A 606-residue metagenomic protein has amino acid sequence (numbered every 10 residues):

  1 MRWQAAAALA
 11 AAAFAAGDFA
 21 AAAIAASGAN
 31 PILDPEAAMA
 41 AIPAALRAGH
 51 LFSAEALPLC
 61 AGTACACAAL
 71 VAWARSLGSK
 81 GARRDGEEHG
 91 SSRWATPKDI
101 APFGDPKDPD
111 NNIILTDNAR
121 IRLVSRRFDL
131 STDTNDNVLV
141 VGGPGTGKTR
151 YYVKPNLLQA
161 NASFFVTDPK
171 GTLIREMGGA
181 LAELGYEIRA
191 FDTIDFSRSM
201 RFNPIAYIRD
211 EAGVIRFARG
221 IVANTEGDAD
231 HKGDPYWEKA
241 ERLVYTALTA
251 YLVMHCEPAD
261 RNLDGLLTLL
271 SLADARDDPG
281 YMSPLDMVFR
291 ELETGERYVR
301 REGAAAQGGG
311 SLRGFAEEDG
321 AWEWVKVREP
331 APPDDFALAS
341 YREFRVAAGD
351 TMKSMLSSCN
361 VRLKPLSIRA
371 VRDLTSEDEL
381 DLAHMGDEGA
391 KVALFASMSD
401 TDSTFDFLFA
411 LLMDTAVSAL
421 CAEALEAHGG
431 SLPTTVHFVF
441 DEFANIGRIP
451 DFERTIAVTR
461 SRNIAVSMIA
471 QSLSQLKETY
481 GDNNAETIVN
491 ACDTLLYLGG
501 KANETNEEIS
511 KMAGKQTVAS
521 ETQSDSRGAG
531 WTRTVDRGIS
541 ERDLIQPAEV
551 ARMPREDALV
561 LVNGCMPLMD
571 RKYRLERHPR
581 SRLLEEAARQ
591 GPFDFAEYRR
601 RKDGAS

Functional and structural regions predicted by a protein language model:
M1-T146, R150-V153, S197, K515 (+3 more regions): Basic- and hydrophobic-enriched, low-structure N-terminal and domain-boundary segments that flank ATP-binding catalytic
D18, T134-I464, Y480, A548-K572 (+2 more regions): P-loop NTPase motor domains
I32-L33, A38, I42-L46, G104 (+6 more regions): Extended hydrophobic/Leu-rich segments
A66, L70, D387-E388, T487-I488 (+4 more regions): Short alpha-helix boundary/capping motifs
F103, R120-I121, V371-S376, D441 (+1 more regions): Short, solvent-exposed secondary-structure boundary motifs
K107, F407, F443, N483 (+1 more regions): A short glycine-/small-residue-rich loop at the edge of a beta-strand within enzyme catalytic domains
L123, E226-Y236, P258, A519-G538: Low-complexity, polar-biased intrinsically disordered regions enriched in Pro/Ser/Thr/Gly
I456-L559: Conserved ATP-driven motor cores of ASCE-family P-loop NTPases powering translocation/secretion/packaging/pilus
